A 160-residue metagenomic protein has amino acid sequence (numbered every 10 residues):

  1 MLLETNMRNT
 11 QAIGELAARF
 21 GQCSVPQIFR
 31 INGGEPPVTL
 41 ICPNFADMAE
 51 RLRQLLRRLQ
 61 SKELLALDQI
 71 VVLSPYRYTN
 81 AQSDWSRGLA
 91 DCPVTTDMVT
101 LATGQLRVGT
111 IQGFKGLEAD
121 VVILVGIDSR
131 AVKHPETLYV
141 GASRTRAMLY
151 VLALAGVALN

Functional and structural regions predicted by a protein language model:
M1-N160: The feature marks helicase ATPase cores and/or their adjacent C-terminal helical subdomains in SF1/SF2/AAA+ helicases
